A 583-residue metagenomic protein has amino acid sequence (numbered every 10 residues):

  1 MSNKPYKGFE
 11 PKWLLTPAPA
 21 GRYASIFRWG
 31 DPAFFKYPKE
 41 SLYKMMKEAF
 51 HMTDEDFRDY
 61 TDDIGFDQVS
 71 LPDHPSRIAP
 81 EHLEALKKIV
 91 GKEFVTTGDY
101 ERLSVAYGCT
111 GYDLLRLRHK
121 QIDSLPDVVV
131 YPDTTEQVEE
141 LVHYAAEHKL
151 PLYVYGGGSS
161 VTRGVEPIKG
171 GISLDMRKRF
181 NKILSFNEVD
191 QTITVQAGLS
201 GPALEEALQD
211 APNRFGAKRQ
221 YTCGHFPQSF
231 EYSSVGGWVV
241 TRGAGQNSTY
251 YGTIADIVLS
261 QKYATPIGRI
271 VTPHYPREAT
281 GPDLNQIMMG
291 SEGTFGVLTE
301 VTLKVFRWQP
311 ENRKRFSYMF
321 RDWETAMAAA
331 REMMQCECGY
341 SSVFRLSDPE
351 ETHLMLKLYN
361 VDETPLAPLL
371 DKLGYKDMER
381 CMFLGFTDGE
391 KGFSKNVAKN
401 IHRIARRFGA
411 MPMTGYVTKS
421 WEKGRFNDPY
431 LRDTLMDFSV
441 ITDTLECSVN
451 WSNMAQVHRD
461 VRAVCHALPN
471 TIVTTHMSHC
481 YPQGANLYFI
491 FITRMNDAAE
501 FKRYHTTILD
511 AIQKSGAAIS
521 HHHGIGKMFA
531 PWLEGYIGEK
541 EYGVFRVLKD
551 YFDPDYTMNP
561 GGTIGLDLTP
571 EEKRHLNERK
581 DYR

Functional and structural regions predicted by a protein language model:
M1-H143, V161-Q191, E351-L358, P368-D371 (+3 more regions): N-terminal flexible segment immediately upstream of the FAD-binding catalytic core in FAD-dependent oxidoreductases
K36-Y60, K92-R116, M327-T507, A511 (+1 more regions): C-terminal substrate-recognition/cap domain of FAD-linked oxidoreductases
A145, G293, D553: Conserved, mostly hydrophobic/aromatic
L174, K178, L259-Y263, Q286-G290 (+4 more regions): Short beta-strand elements
K182-R345, R574-R583: FAD-binding subdomain of flavoenzyme oxidoreductases
G526-R583: Activity-critical C-terminal alpha-helical subdomain
